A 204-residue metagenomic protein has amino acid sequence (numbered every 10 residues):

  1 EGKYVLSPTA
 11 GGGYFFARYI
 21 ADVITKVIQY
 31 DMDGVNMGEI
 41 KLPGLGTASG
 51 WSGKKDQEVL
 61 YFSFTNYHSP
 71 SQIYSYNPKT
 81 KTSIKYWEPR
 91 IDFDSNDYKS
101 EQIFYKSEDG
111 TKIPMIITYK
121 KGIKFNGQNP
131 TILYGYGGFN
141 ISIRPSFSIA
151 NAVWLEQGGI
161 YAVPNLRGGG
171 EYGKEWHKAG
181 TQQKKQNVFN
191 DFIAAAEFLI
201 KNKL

Functional and structural regions predicted by a protein language model:
E1-V5, T9, M32-G50, K79-D97: Multi-bladed beta-propeller domains
S7, F16-R18, Y30: Contiguous transmembrane helix-bundle modules in multi-pass membrane proteins
G12-G13, Q57-E58: Short coil/turn segments that connect the beta-strands within blades of beta-propeller domains
F16-D22, Y61-Y67: Beta-strand C-termini and the immediately following turn/loop, strongest in propeller blades
V23-Q29, H68-S75: Structural motif
Y30, F62, Y74-Y76, W176: Basic, low-complexity terminal or inter-domain segments flanking catalytic cores
S52-K54: Eukaryotic scaffold repeat domains enriched in small/polar residues
Y76-T82, W87-L204: Cap/lid segment of the alpha/beta-hydrolase catalytic domain
